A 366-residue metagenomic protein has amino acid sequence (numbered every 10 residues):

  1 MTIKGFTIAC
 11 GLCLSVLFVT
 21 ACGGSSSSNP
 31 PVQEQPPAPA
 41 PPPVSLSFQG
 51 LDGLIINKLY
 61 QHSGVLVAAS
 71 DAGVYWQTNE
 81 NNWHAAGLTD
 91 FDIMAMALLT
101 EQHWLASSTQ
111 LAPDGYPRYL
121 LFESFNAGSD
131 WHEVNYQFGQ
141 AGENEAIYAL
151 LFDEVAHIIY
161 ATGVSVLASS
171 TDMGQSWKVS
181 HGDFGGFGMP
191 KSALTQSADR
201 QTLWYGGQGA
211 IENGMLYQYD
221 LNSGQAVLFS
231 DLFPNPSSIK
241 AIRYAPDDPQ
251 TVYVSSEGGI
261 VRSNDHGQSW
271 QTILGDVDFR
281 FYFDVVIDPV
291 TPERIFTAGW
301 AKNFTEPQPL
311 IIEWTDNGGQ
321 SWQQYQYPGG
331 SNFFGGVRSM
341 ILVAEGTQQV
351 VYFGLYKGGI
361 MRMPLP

Functional and structural regions predicted by a protein language model:
M1-T20: Sec-dependent bacterial lipoprotein signal peptides
T20-P366: Extracellular glycan-interacting surfaces
